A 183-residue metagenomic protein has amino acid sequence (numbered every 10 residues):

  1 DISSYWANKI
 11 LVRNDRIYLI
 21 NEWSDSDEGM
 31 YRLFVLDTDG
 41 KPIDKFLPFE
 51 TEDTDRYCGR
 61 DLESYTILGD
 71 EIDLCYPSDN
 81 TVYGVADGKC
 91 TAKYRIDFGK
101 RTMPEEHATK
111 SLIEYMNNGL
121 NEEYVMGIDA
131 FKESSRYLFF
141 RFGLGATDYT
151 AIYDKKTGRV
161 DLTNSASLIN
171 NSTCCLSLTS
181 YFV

Functional and structural regions predicted by a protein language model:
D1-Y31, K41-T54: Asp-box/WD-like beta-propeller blade repeats and closely related beta-sheet repeat scaffolds
S4-V12, T54-S64, V125-A130, I169-Y181: Repeated scaffold domains used in trafficking and secretory/extracellular systems, primarily beta-propellers
N14-R16, G69-E71, S134-R136: Short coil/turn segments that connect the beta-strands within blades of beta-propeller domains
Y18-N21, L74, F139-F140: Residue position within the beta-strands of beta-propeller blades
D25-V35, S78-V85, L144-Y153: Structural motif
L36-K41, V85-K89, D154-T157: Short loop/turn segments that connect beta-strands within beta-propeller blades
C58-Y94: A conserved active-site cap/scaffold subdomain adjacent to cofactor or substrate pockets
T91-M126, K156-F182: Conserved blade-ending motifs and adjacent loop-strand segments that build the rim/top face of beta-propeller domains
